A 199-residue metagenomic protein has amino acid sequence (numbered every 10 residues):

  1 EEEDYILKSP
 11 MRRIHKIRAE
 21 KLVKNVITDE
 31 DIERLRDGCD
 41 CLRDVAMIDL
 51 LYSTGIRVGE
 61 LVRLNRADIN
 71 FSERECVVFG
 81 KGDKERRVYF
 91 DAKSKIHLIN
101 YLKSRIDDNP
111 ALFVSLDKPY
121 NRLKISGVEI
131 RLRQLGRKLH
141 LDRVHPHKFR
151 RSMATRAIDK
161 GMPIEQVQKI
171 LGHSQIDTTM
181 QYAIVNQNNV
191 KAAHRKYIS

Functional and structural regions predicted by a protein language model:
E1-S199: Conserved catalytic core of the tyrosine transesterase superfamily
